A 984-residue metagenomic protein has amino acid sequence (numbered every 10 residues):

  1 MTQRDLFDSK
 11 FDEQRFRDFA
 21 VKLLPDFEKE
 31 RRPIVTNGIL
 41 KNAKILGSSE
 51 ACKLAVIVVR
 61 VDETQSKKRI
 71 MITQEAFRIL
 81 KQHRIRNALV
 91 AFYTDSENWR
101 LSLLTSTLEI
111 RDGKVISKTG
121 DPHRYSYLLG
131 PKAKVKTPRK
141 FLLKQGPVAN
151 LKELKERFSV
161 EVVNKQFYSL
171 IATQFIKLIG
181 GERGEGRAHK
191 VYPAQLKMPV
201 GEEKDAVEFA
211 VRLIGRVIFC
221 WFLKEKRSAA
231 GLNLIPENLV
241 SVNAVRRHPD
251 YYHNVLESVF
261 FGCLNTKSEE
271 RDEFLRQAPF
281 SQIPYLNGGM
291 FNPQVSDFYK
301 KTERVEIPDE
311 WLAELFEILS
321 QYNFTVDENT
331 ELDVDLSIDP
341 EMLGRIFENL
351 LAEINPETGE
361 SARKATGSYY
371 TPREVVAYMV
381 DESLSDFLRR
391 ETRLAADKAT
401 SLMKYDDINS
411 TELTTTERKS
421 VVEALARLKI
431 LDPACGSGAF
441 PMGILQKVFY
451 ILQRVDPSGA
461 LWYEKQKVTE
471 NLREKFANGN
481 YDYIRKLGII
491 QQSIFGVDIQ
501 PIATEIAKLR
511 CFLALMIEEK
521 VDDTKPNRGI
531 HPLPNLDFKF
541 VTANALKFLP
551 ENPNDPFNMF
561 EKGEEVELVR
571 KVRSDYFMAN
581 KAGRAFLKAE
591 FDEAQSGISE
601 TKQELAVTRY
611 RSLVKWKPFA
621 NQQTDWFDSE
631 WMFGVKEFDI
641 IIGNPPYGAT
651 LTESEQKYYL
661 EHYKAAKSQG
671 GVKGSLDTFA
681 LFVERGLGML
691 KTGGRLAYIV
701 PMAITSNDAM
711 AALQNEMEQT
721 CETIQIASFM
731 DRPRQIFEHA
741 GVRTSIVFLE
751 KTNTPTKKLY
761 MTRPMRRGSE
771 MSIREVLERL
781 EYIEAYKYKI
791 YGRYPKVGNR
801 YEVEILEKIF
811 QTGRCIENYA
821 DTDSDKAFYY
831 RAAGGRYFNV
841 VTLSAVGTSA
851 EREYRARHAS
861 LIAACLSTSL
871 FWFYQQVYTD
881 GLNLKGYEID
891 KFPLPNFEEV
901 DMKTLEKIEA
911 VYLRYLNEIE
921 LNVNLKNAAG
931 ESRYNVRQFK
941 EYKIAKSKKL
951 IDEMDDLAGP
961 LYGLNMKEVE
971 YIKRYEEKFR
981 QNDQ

Functional and structural regions predicted by a protein language model:
T2-A51, V59-K68, A76-R78, R86-F449 (+11 more regions): Preference for the N-terminal adenyl/adenosyl cofactor-binding alpha/beta module
K41-A133, D297-L312, E328, L336-P340 (+11 more regions): Polybasic, glycine- and aromatic-enriched phosphate-binding surface used to engage nucleic acids
T105-E109, R227-S228, L234-V240, Q446-Y450 (+7 more regions): Short secondary-structure boundary/capping segments
K204, C435, E637, A785-R814 (+2 more regions): Non-catalytic DNA-recognition/assembly elements of restriction-modification systems
N233-V240, E391-E423, V448-I489, L515-L536: Flexible phosphate/Mg2+-sensing switch loops adjacent to catalytic phosphate-binding sites
A439-Y483, F548, N552-K581, D592 (+3 more regions): SAM-dependent methyltransferase catalytic-core segment centered on the flexible catalytic loop and adjoining short
I484-V497, I502, H531-D555: P-loop NTPase motor core
I724-V747, K751-T752: Class I S-adenosyl-L-methionine
